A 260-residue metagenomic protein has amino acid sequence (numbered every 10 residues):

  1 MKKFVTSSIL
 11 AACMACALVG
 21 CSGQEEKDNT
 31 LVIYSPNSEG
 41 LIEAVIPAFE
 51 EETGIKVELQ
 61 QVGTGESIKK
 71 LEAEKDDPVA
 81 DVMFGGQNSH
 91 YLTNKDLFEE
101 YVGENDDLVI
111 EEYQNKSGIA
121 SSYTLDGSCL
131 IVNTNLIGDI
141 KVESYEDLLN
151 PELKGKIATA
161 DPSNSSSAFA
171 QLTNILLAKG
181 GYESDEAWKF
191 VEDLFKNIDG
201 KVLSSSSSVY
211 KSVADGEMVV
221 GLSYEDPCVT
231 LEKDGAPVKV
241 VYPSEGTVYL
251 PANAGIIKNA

Functional and structural regions predicted by a protein language model:
M1-L31: Short, low-complexity disordered leader/linker segments with a strong preference for bacterial N-terminal type II
G20-S22, I257-A260: Short, intrinsically disordered, charge-balanced linker/junction segments flanking boundaries in proteins
G23-V82: Conserved N-terminal structural module of periplasmic/extracytoplasmic solute-binding proteins
N29, S128, L250-A254: Short amphipathic alpha-helical segments
S35-N37, I42-E43, V62-G65, P78-E217: Extracytoplasmic ligand-binding site segments that recognize negatively charged/polar headgroups
L71, S212-A214, I256: Hydrophobic residues within well-ordered alpha-helices
S89-N94, A214, V219-P237: A ligand-binding cleft/hinge motif common to bilobed small-molecule-binding domains
V191-F195, V202-L203, E232-K258: Periplasmic-binding protein-like
